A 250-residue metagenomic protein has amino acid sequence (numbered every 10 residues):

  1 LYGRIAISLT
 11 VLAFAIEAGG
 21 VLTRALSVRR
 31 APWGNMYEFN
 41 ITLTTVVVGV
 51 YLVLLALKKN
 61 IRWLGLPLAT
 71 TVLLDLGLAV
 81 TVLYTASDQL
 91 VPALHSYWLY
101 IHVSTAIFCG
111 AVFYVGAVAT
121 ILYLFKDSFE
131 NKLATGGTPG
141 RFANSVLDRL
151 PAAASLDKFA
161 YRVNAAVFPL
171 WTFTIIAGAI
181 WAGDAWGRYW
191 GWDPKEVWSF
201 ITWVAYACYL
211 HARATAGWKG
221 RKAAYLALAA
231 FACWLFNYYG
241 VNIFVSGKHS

Functional and structural regions predicted by a protein language model:
L1-Q89, I101-S128, P139-G140, V146 (+2 more regions): Hydrophobic cores of alpha-helical transmembrane segments in multi-pass integral membrane proteins
Q89-Y97: Alpha-helical transmembrane segments and their interfaces in multipass membrane proteins
T135-G137: Membrane-interface amphipathic/juxtamembrane segments adjacent to transmembrane helices
